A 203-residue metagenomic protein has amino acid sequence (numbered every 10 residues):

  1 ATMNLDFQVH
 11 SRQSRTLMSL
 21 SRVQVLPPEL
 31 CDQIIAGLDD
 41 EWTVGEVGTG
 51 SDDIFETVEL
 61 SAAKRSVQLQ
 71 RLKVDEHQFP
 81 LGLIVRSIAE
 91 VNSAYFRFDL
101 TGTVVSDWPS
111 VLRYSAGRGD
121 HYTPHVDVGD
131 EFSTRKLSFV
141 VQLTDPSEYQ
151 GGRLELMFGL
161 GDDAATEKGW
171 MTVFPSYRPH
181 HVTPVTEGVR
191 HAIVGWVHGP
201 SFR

Functional and structural regions predicted by a protein language model:
N4-T101: Non-heme Fe(II)/2-oxoglutarate
L81-G82, R86-R203: Catalytic core of non-heme Fe(II) oxygenases with the double-stranded beta-helix
